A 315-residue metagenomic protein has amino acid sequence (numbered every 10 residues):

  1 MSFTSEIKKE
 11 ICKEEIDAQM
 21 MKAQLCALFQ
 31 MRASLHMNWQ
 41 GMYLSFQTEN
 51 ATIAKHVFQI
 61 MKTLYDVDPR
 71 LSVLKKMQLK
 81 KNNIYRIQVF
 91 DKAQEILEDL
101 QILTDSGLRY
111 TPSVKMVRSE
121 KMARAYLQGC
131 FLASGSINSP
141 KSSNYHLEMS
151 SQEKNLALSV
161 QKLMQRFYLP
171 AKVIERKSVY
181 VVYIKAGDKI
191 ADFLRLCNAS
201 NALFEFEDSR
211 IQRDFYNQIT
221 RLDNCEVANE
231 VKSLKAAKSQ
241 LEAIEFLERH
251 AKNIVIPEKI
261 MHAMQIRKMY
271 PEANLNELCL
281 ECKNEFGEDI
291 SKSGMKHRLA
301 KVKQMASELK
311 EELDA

Functional and structural regions predicted by a protein language model:
M1-E95, K115: N-terminal low-complexity or simple alpha-helical regulatory segments that function as activation/interaction modules
E15-K22, M116-A123, N253-E258: Structural motif
L35, W39-Y43, S142-S143, N274-L280: Short acidic, hydrophobic short linear motifs in intrinsically disordered regions
F46-T48, E148-Q152, E281-G287: Short helix-coil junctions and helix-kink-helix linkers
A54-K55, Q59-K81, Q88-F206: DNA-contacting interfaces and partner/effector-binding or oligomerization modules in DNA-centric proteins
N198-G294: Extended mid-to-C-terminal alpha-helical interaction segments
R298, V302-M305: Residues in the recognition helix of alpha-helical DNA-binding motifs
E308-A315: Short Lys/Arg-enriched helix C-cap and helix-to-coil transition segments that create basic nucleic-acid-contact patches
